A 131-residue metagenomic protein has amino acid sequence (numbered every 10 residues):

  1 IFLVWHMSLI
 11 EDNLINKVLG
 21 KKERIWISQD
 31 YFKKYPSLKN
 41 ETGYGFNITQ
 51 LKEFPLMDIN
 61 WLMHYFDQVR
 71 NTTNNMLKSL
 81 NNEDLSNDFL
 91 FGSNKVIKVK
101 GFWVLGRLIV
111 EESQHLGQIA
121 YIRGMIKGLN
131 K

Functional and structural regions predicted by a protein language model:
I1-G45, F89-K131: Short, contiguous alpha-helical
L38-S86, G106: Acidic/histidine-rich alpha-helical segments that form the ligand environment of transition-metal centers
